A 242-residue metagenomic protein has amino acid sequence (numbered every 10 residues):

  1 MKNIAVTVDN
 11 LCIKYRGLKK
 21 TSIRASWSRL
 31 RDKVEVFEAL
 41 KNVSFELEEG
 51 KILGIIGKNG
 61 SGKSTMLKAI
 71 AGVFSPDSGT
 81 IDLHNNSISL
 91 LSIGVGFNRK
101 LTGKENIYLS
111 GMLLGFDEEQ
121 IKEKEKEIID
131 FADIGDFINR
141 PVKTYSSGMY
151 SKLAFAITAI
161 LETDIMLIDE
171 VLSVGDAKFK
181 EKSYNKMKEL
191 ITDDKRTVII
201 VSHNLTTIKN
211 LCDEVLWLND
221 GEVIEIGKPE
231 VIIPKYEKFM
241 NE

Functional and structural regions predicted by a protein language model:
K2-E38, E230-E242: Pre-NBD coupling/linker segments of ABC/ABC-like ATPases
W27, Y108, Q120-F137: Conserved ABC ATPase "signature" region
I56-K58: The feature captures the beta-strand-to-loop junction immediately N-terminal to the Walker
S202-H203: H-loop/switch region of ABC-family ATPase nucleotide-binding domains
I208-N210: A short, surface-exposed alpha-helical micro-motif characterized by mixed small hydrophobic and charged/polar residues
D220-G221, Y236: Conserved ABC ATPase "signature" C-loop
